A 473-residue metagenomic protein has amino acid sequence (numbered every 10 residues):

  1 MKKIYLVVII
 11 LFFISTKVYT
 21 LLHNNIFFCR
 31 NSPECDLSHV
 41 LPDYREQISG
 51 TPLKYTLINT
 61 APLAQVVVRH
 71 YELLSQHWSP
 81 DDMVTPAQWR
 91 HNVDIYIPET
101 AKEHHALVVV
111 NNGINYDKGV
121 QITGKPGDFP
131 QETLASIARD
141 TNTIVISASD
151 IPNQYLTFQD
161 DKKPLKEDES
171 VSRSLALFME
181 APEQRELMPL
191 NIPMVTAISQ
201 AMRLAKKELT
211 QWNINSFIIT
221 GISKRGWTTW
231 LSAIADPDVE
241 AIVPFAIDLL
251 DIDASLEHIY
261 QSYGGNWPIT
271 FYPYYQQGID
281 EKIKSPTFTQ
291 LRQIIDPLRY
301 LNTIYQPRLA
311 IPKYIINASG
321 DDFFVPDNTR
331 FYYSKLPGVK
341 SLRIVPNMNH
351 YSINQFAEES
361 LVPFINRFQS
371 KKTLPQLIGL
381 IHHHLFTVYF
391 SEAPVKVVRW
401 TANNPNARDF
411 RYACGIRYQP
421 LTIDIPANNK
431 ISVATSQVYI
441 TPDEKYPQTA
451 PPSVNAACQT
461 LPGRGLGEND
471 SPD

Functional and structural regions predicted by a protein language model:
L22-E103: Catalytic-loop region of hydrolases
V66, P86-H91, I97-V120, T141 (+1 more regions): Proline/glycine-enriched tight loop/beta-turn segments at coil->beta junctions that connect or precede beta-strands
D117-P126, A135-A138, N142-T196, D251-Y263: Cap/lid segment of the alpha/beta-hydrolase catalytic domain
A181-S223, V239: Gly/Ser-rich "nucleophile elbow"/oxyanion-hole loop immediately N-terminal to the catalytic nucleophile in hydrolases
G221-L231: Glycine-rich nucleophile elbow surrounding the catalytic serine of serine-hydrolase chemistry
L231-I283, R343-P346, S352-Q355: Hydrolase active-site cap/lid region
T287-P346, F390-V397: Serine-hydrolase catalytic core
P363-T401, P420: Surface beta-strand/loop "capping" patches
